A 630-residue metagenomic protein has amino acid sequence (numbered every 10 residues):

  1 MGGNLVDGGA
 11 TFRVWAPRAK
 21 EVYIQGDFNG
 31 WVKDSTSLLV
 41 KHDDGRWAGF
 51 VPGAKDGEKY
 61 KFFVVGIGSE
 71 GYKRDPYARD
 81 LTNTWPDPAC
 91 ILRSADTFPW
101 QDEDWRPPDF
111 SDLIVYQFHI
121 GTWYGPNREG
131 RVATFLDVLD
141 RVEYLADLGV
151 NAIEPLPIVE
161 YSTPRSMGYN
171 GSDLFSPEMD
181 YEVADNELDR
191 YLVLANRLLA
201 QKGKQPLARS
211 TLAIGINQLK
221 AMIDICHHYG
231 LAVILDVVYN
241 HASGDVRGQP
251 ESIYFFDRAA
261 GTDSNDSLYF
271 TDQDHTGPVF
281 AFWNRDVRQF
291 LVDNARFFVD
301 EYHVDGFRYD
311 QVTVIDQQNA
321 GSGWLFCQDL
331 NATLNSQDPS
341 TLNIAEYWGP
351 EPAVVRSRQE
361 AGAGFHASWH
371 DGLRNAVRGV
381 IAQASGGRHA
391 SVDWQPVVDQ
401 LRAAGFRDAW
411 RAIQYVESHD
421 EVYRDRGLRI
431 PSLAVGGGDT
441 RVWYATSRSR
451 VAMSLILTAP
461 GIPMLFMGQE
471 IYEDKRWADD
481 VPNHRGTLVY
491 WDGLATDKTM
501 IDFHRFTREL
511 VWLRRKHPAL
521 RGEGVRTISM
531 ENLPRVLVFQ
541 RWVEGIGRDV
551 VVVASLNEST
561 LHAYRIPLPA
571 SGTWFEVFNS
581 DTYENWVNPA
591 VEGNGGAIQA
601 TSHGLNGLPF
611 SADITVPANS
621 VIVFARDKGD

Functional and structural regions predicted by a protein language model:
M1-D112, D140-A146, A445-T446, L457-L465 (+1 more regions): Carbohydrate-interacting/catalytic domains
R18, F28, G53, H119-Y124 (+9 more regions): Short, flexible loop/turn elements at secondary-structure junctions
L81-T82, Q101-F110, H119-V304, Q311-D338 (+2 more regions): Substrate-binding/active-site clefts of carbohydrate-active enzymes
N83-C90, H303, N319, L325-P482 (+3 more regions): Conserved alpha/beta catalytic core and glycan-binding cleft of carbohydrate-active enzymes
I114-F118, I153-P155, V233-L235, F307 (+3 more regions): Hydrophobic faces of well-ordered beta-strands that scaffold small-molecule active sites in alpha/beta enzyme cores
G125, Y169-P177, L428, A478-W491: Active-site His/acidic residue clusters
R141, Q218-M222, V287, L291-F298 (+5 more regions): Alpha-helical packing segments of well-folded alpha/beta enzyme cores
